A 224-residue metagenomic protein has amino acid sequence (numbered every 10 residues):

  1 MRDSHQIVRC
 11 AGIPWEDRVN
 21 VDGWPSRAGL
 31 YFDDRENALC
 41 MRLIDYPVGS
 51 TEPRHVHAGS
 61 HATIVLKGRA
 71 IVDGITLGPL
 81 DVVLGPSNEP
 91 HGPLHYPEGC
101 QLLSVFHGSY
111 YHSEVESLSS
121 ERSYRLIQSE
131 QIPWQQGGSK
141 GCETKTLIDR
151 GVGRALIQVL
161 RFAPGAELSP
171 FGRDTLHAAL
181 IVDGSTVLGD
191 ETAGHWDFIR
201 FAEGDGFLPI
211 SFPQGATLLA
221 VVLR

Functional and structural regions predicted by a protein language model:
M1-E36, S109-R154: A short, N-terminal "cap"/entry segment at the start of jelly-roll beta-barrel domains of the cupin/DSBH fold
G29, E36-I71, I75: The feature marks the first
D33, L43, E52-H57, G74-I75 (+5 more regions): Short histidine-centered beta-strand/loop micro-motifs that create catalytic or ligand/metal-coordination sites
T51, V82, E167, D197-R200 (+1 more regions): Residue-level marker of beta-strand positions
H57-I71, P164, P170-G189: Glycine- and acidic-residue-biased ligand/ion/polar-headgroup-sensing regions
V72-H91, L188-L208: Short acidic-glycine-tyrosine-enriched beta hairpin
L84, E98-E114, R200, Q214-R224: A short hydrophobic beta-strand segment most commonly corresponding to one strand of the jelly-roll/cupin
